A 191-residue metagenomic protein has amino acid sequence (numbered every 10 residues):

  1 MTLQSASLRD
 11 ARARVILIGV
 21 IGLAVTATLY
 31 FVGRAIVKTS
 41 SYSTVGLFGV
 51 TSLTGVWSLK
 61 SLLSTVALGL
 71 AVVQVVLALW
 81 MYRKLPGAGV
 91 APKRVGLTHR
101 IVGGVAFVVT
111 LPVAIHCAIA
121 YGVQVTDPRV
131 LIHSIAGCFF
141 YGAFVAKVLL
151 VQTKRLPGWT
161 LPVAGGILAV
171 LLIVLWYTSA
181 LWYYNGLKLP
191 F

Functional and structural regions predicted by a protein language model:
T2-F191: Membrane-embedded alpha-helical bundles that constitute the cytochrome b-like, heme-associated redox core of multi-pass
